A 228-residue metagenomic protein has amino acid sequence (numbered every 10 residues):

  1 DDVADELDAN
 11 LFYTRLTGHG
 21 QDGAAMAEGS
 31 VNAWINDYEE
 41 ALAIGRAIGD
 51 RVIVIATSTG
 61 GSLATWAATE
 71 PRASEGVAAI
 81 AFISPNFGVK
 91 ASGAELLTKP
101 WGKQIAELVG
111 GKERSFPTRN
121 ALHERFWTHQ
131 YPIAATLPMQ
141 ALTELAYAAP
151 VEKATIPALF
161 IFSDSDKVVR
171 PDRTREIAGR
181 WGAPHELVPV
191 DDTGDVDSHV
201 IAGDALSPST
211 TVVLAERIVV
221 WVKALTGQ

Functional and structural regions predicted by a protein language model:
A4-D22: Conserved alpha/beta-hydrolase
Q21-I48, I53: Catalytic nucleophile-loop/oxyanion-hole region of alpha/beta-hydrolase and closely related hydrolase-like folds
I55-A64: Gly/Ala-rich beta-loop-alpha elbow adjacent to hydrolase catalytic centers
A81-S92: Active-site nucleophile loop of the alpha/beta-hydrolase fold
I133-P150: Active-site nucleophile elbow and catalytic-triad environment of alpha/beta-hydrolase enzymes
A154, F160-F162, D166: Short beta-strand/loop motif that positions the catalytic acidic residue of the alpha/beta-hydrolase fold
I156, V169-R180: Short alpha-helix in the alpha/beta-hydrolase fold that links the catalytic acid
G194-Q228: Catalytic active-site module of serine/aspartate enzymes centered on a nucleophile-bearing elbow/loop
